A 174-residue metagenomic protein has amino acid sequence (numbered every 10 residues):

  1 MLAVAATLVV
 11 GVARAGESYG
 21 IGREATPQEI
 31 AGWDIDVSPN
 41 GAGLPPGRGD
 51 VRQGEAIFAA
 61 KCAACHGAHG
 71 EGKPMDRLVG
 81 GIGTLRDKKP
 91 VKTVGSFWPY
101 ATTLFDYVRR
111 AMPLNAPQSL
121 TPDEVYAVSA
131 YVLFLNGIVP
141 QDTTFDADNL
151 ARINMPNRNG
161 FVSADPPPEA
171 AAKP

Functional and structural regions predicted by a protein language model:
M1-V9: Bacterial N-terminal signal peptides
V9-A15: Sec/Tat signal peptide C-region and signal peptidase I cleavage site
G20-I57, P113-P117: Electrostatic cytochrome c docking/interface patches
D34, P46-M75, V79: Sequence/structural segment immediately N-terminal to covalent heme-attachment motifs in c-type and related
S38, A59, A63, G67 (+2 more regions): Sec-exported extracytoplasmic/periplasmic mature domains
E55, E71-R109, P113: Gly/Gly-Pro-rich "capping" loops immediately C-terminal to redox-active cysteine motifs in periplasmic/lumenal
N115-P174: Flexible coil segments in periplasmic/lumen-exposed cytochrome c-class electron-transfer proteins
